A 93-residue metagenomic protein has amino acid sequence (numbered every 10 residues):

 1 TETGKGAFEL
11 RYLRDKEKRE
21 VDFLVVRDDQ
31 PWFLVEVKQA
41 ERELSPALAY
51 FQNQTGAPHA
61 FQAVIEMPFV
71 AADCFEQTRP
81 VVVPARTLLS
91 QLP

Functional and structural regions predicted by a protein language model:
T1-P93: A cross-kingdom feature that marks ATP-driven nucleic-acid transaction machinery
